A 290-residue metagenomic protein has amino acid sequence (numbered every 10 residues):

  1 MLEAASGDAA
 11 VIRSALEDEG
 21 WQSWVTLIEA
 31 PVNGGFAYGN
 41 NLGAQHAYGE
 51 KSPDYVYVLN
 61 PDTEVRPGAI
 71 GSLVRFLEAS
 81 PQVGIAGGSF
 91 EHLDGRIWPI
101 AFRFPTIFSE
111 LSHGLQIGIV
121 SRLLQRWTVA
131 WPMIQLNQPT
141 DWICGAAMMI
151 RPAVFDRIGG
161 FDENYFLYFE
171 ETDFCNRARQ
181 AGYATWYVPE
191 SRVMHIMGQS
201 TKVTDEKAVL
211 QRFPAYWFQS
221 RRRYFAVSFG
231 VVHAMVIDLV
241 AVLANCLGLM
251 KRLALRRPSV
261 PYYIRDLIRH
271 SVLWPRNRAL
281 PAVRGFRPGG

Functional and structural regions predicted by a protein language model:
M1-V32, L42, Y48-K51: Acidic donor-binding segment of Leloir-type glycosyltransferases
P31-Y38, A44, L167-Y168: A short, glycine-/small-residue-rich helix N-cap motif at loop->alpha-helix starts within glycosyltransferase
G34, D62-E64, Y165: Acidic metal-phosphate-binding loop of nucleotide-sugar-dependent transferases
K51-E64: Short beta-strand-to-loop acidic/aromatic patch adjacent to the donor-nucleotide binding site
R66-A101: Conserved donor NDP-sugar-binding/catalytic core segment of glycosyltransferases
P105-T140: Short, flexible, basic/aromatic active-site loop/helix in glycosyltransferases
Q135, D141-R192: A short, conserved alpha-helix in the catalytic core of glycosyltransferases
Q180-Y262: Active-site-adjacent helix/loop segment of glycosyltransferases that harbors family-specific signature motifs
